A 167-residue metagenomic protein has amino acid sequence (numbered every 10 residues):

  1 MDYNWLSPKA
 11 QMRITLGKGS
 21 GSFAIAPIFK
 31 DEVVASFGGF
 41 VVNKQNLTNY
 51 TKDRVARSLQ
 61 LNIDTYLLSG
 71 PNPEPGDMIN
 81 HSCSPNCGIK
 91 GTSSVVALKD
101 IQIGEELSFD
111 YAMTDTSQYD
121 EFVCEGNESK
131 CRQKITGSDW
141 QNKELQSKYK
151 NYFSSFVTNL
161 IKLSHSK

Functional and structural regions predicted by a protein language model:
M1-G88: Catalytic cores of histone-lysine modification enzymes
C83-K167: C-terminal SET catalytic tail plus cysteine-rich post-SET Zn-binding segment of SAM-dependent SET-domain
